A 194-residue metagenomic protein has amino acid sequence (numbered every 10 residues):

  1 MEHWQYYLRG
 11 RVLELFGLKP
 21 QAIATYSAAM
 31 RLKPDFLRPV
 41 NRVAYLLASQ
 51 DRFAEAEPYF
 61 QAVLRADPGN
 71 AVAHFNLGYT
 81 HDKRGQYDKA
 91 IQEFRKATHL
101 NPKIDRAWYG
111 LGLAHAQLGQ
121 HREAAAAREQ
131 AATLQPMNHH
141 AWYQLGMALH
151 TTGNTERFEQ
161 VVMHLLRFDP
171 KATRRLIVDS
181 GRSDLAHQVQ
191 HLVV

Functional and structural regions predicted by a protein language model:
E2-R31, R38, R42-S49: Alpha-helical segment of the N-proximal tetratricopeptide repeat
E2-W4, L37-R38, A71-V72, D105-R106 (+2 more regions): Helix-start (N-cap) detector for alpha-helical repeat units in TPR-like alpha-solenoids, especially tetratricopeptide
L15-A28, S49-A62, G69, K83-K96 (+4 more regions): Structural signature of tandem alpha-helical TPR/SEL1-like repeats, specifically the intra-repeat loop/turn
L32, A66, L100, L134 (+1 more regions): Structural marker of alpha-solenoid helical repeat scaffolds
G146-T151, A172-V193: TPR/TPR-like alpha-solenoid helical repeat scaffolds
